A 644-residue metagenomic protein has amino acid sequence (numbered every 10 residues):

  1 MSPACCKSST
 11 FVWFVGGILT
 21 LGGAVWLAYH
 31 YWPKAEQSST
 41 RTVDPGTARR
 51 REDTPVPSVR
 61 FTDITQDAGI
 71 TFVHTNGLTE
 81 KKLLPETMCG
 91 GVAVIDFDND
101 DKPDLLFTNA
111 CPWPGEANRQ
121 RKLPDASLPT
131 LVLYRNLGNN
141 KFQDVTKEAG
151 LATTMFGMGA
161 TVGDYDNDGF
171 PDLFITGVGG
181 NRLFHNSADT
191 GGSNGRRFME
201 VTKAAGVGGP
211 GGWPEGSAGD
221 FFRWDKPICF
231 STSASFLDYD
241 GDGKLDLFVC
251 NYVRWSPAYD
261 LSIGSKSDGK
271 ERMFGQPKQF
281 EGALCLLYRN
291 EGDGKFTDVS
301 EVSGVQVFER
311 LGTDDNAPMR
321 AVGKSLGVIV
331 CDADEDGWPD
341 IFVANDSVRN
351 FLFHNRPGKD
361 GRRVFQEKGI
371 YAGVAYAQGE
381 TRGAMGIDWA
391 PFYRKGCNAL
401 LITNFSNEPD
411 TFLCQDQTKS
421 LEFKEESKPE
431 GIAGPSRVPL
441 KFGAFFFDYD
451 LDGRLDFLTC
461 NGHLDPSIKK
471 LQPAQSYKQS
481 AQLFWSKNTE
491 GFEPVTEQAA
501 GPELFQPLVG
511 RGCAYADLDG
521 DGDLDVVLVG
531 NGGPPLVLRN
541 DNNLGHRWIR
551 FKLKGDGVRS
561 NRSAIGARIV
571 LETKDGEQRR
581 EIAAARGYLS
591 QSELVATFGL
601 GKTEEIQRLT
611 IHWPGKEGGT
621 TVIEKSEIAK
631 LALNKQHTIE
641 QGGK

Functional and structural regions predicted by a protein language model:
S2-A35, P57-R60, D67-A68, L78-K82 (+3 more regions): Gly/Ser/Thr/Pro-enriched helix-cap/hinge segments flanking short amphipathic alpha-helices
H30-D53: Ser/Thr/Pro/Gly-rich low-complexity linker/stalk segments immediately outside membranes or between
F61, D100-N109, D168-G177, L247-N251 (+6 more regions): Hydrophobic beta-strand segments that make up the repeating blades of beta-propeller and related beta-repeat
T62-Q66, Q143-K147, N194-A205, T297-V302 (+3 more regions): Beta-propeller fold detector
I70-G91, S127, A149-T161, V207-S235 (+9 more regions): Repeat-based blade/solenoid architectures
C89-N99, R135, F156-P171, L183-N186 (+11 more regions): Beta-propeller blade termini
T108-A126, N251-F280, T459-S476: Short, conserved, GDST-rich strand-edge loop motifs in beta-rich repeat architectures
V145-Y165, T176-Y239, V249-K278, G282-L284 (+2 more regions): Asp-box/WD-like beta-propeller blade repeats and closely related beta-sheet repeat scaffolds
